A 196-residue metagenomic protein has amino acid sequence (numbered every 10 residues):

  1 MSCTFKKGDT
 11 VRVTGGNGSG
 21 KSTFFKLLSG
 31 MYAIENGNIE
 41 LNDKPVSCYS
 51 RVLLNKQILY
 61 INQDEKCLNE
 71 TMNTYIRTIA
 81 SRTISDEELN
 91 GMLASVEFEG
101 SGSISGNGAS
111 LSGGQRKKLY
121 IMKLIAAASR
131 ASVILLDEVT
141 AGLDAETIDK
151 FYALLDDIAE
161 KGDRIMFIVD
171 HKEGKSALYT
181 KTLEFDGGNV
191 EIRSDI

Functional and structural regions predicted by a protein language model:
T14-G16: The feature captures the beta-strand-to-loop junction immediately N-terminal to the Walker
S29: Helix-to-loop junction immediately C-terminal to a conserved catalytic motif
G37-P45, L54: Conserved ABC transporter NBD signature motif
L54, K150-Y152: Conserved hydrophobic alpha-helix in the ABC-type ATPase nucleotide-binding domain
E65-G106, I125-R130: Conserved "ABC signature" C-loop
I104-L111, Q115: Conserved ABC ATPase signature
N107, L135-V139, L143-E146: Walker B catalytic motif
G114-V133: GG-anchored amphipathic helix commonly corresponding to the ABC/SMC/Rad50 NBD signature/C-loop
